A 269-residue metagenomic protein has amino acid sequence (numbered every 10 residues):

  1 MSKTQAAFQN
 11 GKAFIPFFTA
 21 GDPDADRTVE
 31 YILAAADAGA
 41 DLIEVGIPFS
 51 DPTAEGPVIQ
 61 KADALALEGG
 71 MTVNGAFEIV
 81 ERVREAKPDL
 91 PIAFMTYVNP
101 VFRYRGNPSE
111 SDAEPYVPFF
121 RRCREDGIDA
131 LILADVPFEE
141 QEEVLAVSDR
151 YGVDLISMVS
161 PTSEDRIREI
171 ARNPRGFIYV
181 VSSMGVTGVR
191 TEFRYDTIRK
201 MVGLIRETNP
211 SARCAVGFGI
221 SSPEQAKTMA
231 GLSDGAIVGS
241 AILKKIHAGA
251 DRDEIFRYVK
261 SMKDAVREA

Functional and structural regions predicted by a protein language model:
M1-F17, V80-E85: N-terminal amphipathic alpha-helix/helix-capping segment at the start of soluble metabolic enzymes
N10-I15, A86-Y97, S148-M158, I205-G217 (+1 more regions): Short beta-strand/loop segments at the ligand-binding rim of alpha/beta enzyme cores
A25-D37, T162-R172, T208, I220-A236: Catalytic cores of alpha/beta
A40-P52, I128-I132, P137-E140, S182-V189 (+1 more regions): Glycine-rich phosphate-binding active-site loops on the catalytic face of alpha/beta enzymes
I47, K61-V136: Active-site beta->alpha loop and helix N-cap motifs at the rims of alpha/beta catalytic domains
I59, R168-E207, K245, G249: Glycine/Thr-rich beta-alpha phosphate-binding loop at enzyme active sites
E68-G70, G127-E140, D154-T162, R168: Catalytic beta/alpha-barrel core
G203-A212, S221-L232, A236-A269: Alpha/beta catalytic cores of nucleotide-metabolism and tRNA/nucleoside-modifying enzymes
